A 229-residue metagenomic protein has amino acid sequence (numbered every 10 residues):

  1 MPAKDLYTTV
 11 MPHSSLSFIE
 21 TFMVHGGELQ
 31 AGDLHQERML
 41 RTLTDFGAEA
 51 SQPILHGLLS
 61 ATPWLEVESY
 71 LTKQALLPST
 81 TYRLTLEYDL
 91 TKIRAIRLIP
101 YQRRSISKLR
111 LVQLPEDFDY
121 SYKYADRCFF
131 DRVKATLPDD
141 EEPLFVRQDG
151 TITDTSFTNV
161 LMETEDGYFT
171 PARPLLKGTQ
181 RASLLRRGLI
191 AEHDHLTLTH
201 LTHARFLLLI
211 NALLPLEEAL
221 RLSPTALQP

Functional and structural regions predicted by a protein language model:
P2-P229: Helix-start/capping segments and mature chain N-termini
